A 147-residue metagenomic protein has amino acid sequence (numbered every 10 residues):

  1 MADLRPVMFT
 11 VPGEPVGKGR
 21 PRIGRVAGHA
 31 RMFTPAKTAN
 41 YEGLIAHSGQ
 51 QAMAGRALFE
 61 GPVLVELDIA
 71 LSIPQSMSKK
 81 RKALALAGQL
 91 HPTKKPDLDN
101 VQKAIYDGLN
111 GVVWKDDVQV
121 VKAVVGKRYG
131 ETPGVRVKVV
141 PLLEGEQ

Functional and structural regions predicted by a protein language model:
M1-Q147: Acidic, proline/glycine-enriched N-terminal capping motif
